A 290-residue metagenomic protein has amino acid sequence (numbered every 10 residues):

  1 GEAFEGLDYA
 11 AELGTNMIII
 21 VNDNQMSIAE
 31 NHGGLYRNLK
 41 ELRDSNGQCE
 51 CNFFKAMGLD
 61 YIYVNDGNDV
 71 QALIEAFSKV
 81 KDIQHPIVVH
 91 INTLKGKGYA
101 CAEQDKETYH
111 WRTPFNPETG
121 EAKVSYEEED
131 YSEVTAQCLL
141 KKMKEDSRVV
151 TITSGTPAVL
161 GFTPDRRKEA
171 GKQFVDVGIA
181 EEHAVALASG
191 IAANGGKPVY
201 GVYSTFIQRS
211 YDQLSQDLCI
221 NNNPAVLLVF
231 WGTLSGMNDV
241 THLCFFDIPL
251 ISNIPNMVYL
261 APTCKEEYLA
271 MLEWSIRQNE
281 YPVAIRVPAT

Functional and structural regions predicted by a protein language model:
G1, V21-N22, V89, I285: Active-site flanking residues adjacent to catalytic metal/cofactor-binding acidic residues
E2-V21, A102, K197, N221-P224: A short alpha/beta connector and helix-capping loop motif
E5, I28, N46-C51, V159-F162 (+1 more regions): Short, glycine/polar-rich helix-capping loops at beta-to-alpha or helix-loop-helix junctions that flank or form
E5-Y9, G34, F53, E75-K79 (+2 more regions): Alpha-helical scaffold elements adjacent to nucleotide-binding pockets in ATP/GTP-utilizing enzyme cores
A11-S45, C51-F53, N221, P255: Mobile "lid/hinge" segments at catalytic clefts and subdomain interfaces of large enzymes
I19, Y36, G47, M57-V64 (+1 more regions): Hydrophobic alpha-helical bundles that form the membrane domains of multi-pass transporters
L59-A76, D82-R286: Thiamine diphosphate
P288-T290: Catalytic alpha/beta core of large soluble enzyme barrels
